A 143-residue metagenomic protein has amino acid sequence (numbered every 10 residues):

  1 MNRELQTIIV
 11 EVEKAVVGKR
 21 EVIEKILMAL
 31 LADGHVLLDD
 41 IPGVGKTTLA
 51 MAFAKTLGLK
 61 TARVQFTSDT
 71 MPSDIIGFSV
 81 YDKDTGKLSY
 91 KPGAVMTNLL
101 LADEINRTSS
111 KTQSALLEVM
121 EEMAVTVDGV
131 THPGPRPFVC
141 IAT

Functional and structural regions predicted by a protein language model:
N2-V44: Pre-Walker A (pre-P-loop) alpha-helix and adjacent loop at the N terminus of AAA/AAA+ ATPase modules, a conserved
G18, I26, L38, T47 (+4 more regions): Conserved RecA-like P-loop NTPase ATPase core
L30-S68: Walker A/P-loop
S68-L99: Short glycine-rich substrate-engagement loop in P-loop NTPases that contacts/grips substrate
K83, K87-L88, S114-G134: Substrate-gripping "pore-loop 1 plus following alpha2 helix"
S89-N98, V127-T143: AAA+/SF3 P-loop NTPase mechanochemical coupling elements
A94-E121, P135-F138: Conserved AAA+/SF3 P-loop NTPase catalytic/coupling segment centered on the Walker-B
